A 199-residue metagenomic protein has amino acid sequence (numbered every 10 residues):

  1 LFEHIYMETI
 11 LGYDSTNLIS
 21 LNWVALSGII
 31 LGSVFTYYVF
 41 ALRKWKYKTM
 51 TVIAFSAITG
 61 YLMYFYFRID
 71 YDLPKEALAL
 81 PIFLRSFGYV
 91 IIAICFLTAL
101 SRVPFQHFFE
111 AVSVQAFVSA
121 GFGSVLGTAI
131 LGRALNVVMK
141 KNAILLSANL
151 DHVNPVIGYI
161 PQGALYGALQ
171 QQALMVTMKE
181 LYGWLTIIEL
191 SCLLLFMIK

Functional and structural regions predicted by a protein language model:
F2-L18: Short amphipathic helix-loop junctions that connect adjacent transmembrane helices in Major Facilitator Superfamily/SLC
I5-Y6, I10, L26-T36, P161-A168: Hydrophobic, membrane-facing alpha-helical anchors
Y6, A99, R133, L193-M197: Hydrophobic membrane-targeting alpha-helices
Y13, L42, L73, Q170-T177: Juxtamembrane loop-transmembrane helix junctions in multi-pass integral membrane proteins, especially the extracellular
Y13, M139-A143, F196: Perimembrane helix-loop junctions in membrane proteins
N22-N149, Y182-W184: C-terminal module of multi-pass small-molecule transporters
L150-A164: Luminal/periplasmic active-site loops of membrane-embedded glycosylation enzymes
P161-K199: Transmembrane-helix exit segments and adjacent C-terminal regions of multi-pass membrane proteins
